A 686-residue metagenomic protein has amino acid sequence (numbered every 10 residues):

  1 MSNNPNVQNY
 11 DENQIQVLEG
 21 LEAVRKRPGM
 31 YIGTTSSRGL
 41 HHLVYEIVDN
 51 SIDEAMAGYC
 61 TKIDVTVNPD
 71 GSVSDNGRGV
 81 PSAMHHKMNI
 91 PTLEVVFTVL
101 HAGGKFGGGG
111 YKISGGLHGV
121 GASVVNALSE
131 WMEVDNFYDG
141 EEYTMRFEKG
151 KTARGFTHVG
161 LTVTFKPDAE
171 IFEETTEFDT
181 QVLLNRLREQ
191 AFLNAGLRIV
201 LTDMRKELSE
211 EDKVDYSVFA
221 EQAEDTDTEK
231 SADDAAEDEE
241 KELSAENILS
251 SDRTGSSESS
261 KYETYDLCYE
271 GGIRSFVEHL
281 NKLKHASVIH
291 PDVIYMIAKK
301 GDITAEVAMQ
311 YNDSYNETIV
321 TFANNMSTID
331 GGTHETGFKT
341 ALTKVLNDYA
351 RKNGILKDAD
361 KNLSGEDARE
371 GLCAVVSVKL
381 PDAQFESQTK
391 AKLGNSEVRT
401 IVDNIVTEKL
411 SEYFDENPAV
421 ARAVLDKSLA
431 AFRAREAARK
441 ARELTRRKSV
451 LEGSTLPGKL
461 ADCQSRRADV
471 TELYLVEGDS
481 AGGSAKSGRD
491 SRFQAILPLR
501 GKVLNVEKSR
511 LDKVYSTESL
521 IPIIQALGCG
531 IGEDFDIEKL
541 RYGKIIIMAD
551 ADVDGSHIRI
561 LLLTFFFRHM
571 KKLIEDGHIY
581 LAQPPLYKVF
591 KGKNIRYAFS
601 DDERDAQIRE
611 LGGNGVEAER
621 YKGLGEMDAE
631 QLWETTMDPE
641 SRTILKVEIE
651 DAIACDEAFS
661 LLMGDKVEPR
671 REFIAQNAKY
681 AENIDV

Functional and structural regions predicted by a protein language model:
M1-Q14, L21, L43-Y45, D53-A55 (+12 more regions): GHKL-family ATPase ATP-binding module
K26-Y45: Conserved short strand/loop->alpha-helix "switch" segment adjacent to the catalytic nucleotide/phosphoryl-transfer site
Y31-T35, G104-G115: Glycine-rich ATP-lid/hinge loop adjacent to the conserved G-boxes
N68, V73-G77, P81, M548-R559: Catalytic palm subdomain of template-directed nucleic-acid polymerases, centered on the conserved carboxylate motif
V80-G103: Short conserved segment of the HATPase_c
K230, A235, R433-E452, R467-E472 (+4 more regions): C-terminal interaction appendages of subunits in large macromolecular complexes
